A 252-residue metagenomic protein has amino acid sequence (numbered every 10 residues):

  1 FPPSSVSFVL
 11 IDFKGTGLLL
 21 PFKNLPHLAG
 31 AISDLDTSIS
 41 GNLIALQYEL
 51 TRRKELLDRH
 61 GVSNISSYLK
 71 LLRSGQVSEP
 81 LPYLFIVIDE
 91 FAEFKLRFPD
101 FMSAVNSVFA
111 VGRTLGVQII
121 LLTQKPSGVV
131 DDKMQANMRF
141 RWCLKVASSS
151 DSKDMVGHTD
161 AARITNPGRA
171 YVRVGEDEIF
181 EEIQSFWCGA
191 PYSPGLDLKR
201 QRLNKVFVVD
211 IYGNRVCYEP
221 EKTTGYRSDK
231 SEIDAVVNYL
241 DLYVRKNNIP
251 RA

Functional and structural regions predicted by a protein language model:
F1-N64, S74-D154, A162-I164, G175 (+5 more regions): P-loop NTPase catalytic phosphate-binding loop
A147-V244: Conserved P-loop NTPase
L242-A252: The Walker A/P-loop phosphate-binding site
